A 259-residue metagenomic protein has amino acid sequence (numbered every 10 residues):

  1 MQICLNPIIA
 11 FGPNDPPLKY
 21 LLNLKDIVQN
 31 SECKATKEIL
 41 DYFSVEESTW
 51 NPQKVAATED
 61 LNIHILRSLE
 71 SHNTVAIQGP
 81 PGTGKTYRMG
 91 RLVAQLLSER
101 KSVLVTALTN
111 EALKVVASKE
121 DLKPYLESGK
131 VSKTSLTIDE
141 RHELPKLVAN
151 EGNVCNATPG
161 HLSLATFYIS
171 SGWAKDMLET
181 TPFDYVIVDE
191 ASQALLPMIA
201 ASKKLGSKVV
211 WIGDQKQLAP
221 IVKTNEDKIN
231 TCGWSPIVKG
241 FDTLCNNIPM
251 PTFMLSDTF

Functional and structural regions predicted by a protein language model:
M1-N30: Conserved ASCE P-loop ATPase motor domains encompassing nucleic-acid-directed helicases/translocases
Y20-N23, I27, E38-Y42, H64: Charge-rich, solvent-exposed alpha-helical interaction surfaces
L21, T36, C245-I248: A beta-rich soluble binding module of mature secreted/lumenal proteins
N23, N30-E32, S44, R100 (+1 more regions): Short, flexible coil/linker elements and helix-boundary hinge sites characteristic of intrinsically disordered
Q29-Q53: Charged, amphipathic alpha-helical linker segments immediately N-terminal to NTP-binding catalytic cores
E46-A149, A157, L162, T166-F259: ASCE P-loop NTPase helicase motor core
